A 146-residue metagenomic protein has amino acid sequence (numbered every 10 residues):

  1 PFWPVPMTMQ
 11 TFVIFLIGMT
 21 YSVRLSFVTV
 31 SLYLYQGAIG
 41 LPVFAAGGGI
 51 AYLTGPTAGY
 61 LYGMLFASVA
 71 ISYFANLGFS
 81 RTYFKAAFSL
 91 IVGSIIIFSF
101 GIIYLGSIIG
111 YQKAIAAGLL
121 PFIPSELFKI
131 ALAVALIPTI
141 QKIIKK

Functional and structural regions predicted by a protein language model:
P1-F27: Hydrophobic transmembrane alpha-helices
P1-P6, L34-A67: Interfacial aromatic-anchored transmembrane helix boundaries in multi-pass membrane proteins
W3, S80-K146: Membrane-embedded alpha-helical hairpins and interfacial helices in multi-pass inner-membrane proteins
I14, G18, A67-N76, I137-Q141: Hydrophobic transmembrane alpha-helices
T20, G47, F74, G78 (+1 more regions): Helix-loop junctions at the membrane-solvent interface of multi-pass transporters, primarily the C-terminal
R24-L25, A58, K85, K113: Residue-level recognition of membrane-helix boundary sites in multi-pass small-molecule transporters
T29-Y33, G40-F44, A67, I71 (+3 more regions): Alpha-helical transmembrane segments and their lipid-water interface positions in multi-pass membrane proteins
I50-I97: Short helix-perturbing small/polar motifs within transmembrane alpha-helices
